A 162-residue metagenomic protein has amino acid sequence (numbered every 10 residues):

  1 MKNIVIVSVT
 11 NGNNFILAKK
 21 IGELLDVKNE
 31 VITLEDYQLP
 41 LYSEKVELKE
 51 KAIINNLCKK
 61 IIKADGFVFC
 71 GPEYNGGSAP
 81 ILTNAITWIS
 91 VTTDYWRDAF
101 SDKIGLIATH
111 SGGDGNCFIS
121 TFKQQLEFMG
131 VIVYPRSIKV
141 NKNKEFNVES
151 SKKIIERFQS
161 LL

Functional and structural regions predicted by a protein language model:
M1-V27: N-terminal beta1-alpha1 ligand-phosphate binding loop
V5, E23-L25, F128, I132-L162: Glycine-rich phosphate/pyrophosphate-binding loop and the adjoining helix
V5-I6, V31, F69, I107: Structural beta-sheet core signal
V9-N11, L34, H110-G112: Cofactor-binding loop segments of dinucleotide-utilizing enzymes, especially the Rossmann-like FAD- and NAD(P)+-binding
I32-P40, I138-E145: Short connector loops at secondary-structure junctions
L34-I53: N-terminal beta-loop-helix "entrance" segment that forms/cooperates in small-molecule cofactor or anionic ligand
E50-M129: Helix-loop-strand module that forms the ligand-binding subsite of alpha/beta enzymes
